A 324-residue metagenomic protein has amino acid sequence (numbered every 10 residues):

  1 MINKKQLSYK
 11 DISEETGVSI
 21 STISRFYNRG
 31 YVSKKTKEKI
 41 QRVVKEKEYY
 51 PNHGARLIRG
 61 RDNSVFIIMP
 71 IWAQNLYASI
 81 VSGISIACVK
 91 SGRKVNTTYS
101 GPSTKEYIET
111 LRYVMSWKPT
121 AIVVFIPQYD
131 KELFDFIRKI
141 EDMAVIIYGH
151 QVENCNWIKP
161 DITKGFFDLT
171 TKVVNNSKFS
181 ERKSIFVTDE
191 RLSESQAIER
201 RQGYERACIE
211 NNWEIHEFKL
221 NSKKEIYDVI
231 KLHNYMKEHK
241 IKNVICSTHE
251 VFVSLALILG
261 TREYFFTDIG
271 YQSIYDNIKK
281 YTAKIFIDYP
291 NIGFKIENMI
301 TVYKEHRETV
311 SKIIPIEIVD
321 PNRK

Functional and structural regions predicted by a protein language model:
I2-L7, K45-L76, S91: N-terminal helix-turn-helix/winged-helix DNA-binding helices and compositionally similar short basic alpha-helical
I20-T22, I58-A73, V173, R182-R191: Short beta-strand segments enriched in small/hydrophobic residues
K39, N75-K90, G165, S195-W213 (+2 more regions): Short, solvent-exposed amphipathic alpha-helices that sit in or adjacent to ligand/effector-binding or catalytic
C88-S100, F186, E205-I226: Short beta-strand elements in bilobed, periplasmic/extracellular small-molecule ligand-binding domains
F125-D168, G270-T282: Flexible loop/hinge segments that line or gate small-molecule binding clefts
N156-F186, I226-H233, F286-R307: Hydrophobic alpha-helical segments within soluble ligand-binding/sensing domains
L169-E214, R307-K324: An alpha-beta-alpha
H233, K237-K324: Flexible loop/turn connectors
